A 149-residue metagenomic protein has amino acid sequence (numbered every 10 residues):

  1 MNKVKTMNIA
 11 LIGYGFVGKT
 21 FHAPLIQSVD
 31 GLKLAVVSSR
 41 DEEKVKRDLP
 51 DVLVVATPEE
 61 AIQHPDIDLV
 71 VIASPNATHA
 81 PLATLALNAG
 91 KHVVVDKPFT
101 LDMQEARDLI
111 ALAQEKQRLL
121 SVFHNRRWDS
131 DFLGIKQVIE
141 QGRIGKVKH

Functional and structural regions predicted by a protein language model:
M1-L49: N-terminal Rossmann-like dinucleotide-binding module
G13, K97, G142: Conserved G/P- and acidic residue-centered "switch" motifs that form tight phosphate/ATP-binding loops in soluble
L25-V29, D48, L85-A89, D108-K116 (+1 more regions): Alpha-helical structural signal in soluble globular domains
V29, L49, H64-P65, D129: Acidic-histidine catalytic/liganding microenvironments
L32, D68, K91, R118-L119: Short, well-ordered coil/turn segments that N-cap beta-strands
V36, D68-L69, H149: Short, Asp-centered acidic motifs that coordinate Mg2+ and/or phosphate in catalytic or ligand-binding sites
V52-L112: Beta-loop-alpha module in the N-terminal Rossmann-like domain of NAD(P)-dependent dehydrogenases, especially those
T100-H149: A contiguous active-site-proximal alpha/beta segment in oxidoreductase catalytic domains
